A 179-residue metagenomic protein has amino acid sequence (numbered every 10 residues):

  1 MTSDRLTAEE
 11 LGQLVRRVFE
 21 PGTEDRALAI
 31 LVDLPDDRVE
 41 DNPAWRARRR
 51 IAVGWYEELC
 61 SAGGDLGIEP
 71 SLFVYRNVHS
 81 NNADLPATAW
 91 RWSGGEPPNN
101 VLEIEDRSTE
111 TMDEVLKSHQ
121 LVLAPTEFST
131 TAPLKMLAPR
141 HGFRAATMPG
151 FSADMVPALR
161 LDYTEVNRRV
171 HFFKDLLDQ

Functional and structural regions predicted by a protein language model:
M1-Q179: Active-site bordering "gate/hinge" segments that shape substrate access to catalytic or cofactor-binding pockets
